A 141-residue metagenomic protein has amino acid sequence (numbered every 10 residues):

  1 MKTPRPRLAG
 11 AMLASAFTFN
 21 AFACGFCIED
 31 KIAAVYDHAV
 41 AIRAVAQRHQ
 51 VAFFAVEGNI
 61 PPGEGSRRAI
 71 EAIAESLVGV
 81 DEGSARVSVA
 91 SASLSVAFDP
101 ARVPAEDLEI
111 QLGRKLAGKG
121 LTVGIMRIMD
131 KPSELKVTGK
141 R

Functional and structural regions predicted by a protein language model:
M1-M12: Bacterial N-terminal signal peptides that target proteins for export
T18-N20: N-terminal signal peptide c-region/cleavage motif recognized by signal peptidases
F22-K31: Cleaved targeting-peptide boundary
R43-I60: Short glycine-/aliphatic-rich beta-strand segments at the starts of folded cytosolic domains
R68-L77, D107-L116: Short amphipathic alpha-helices in soluble, non-transmembrane regions that often serve as interface/regulatory elements
V89-F98: Surface-exposed aromatic
F98-A105: Helix N-cap motif at beta-to-alpha junctions
D99, K131-R141: Short, low-order "capping/linker" segments at domain edges
